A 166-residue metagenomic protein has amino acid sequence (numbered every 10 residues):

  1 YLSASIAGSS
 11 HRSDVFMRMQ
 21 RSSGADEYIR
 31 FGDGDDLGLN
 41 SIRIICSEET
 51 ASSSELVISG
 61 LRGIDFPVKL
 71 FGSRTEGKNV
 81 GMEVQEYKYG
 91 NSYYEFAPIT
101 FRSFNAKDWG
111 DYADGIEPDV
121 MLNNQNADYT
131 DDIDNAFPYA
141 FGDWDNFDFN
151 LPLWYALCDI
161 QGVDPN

Functional and structural regions predicted by a protein language model:
Y1-N166: C-terminal "post-core" interaction segments
